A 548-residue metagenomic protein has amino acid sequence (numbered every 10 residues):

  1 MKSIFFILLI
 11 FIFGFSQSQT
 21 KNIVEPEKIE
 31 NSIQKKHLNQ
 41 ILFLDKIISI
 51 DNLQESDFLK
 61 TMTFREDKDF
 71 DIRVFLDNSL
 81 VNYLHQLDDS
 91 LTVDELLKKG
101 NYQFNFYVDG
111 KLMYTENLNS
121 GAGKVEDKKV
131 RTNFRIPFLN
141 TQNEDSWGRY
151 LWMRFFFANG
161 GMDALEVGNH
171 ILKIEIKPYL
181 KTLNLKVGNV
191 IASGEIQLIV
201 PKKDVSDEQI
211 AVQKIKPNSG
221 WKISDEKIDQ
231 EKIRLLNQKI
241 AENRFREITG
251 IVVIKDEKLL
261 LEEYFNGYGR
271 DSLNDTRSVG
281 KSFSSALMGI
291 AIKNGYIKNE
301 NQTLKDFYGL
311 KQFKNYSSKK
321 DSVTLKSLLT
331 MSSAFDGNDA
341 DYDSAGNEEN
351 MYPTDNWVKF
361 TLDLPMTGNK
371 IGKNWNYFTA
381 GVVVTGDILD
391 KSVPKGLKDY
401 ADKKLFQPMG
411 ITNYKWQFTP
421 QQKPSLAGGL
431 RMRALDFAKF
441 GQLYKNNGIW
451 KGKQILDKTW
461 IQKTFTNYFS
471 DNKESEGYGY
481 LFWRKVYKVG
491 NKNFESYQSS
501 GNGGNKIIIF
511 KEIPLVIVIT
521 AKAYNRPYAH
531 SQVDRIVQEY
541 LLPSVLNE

Functional and structural regions predicted by a protein language model:
M1-V24: Bacterial Sec-dependent N-terminal signal peptides
T20-S206: Beta-strand-enriched, solvent-exposed domains that form extended recognition/catalytic surfaces
Q103-V108, M113, G148, Q238-Y268 (+2 more regions): A short, well-structured edge-of-sheet supersecondary motif
Q213-V252: Beta-lactamase-like hydrolase cores
E257, D275-E300, L328, T385-L389 (+1 more regions): Active-site SXXK
I292-G309, S392-W416, K451-K458: Short, well-structured active-site flanking segments
D306, N315-I411, A434-G448: Active-site-adjacent helix/loop patches that line small-molecule binding or acyl-intermediate pockets
Q462-V516: Active-site Gly/Thr loop motif
